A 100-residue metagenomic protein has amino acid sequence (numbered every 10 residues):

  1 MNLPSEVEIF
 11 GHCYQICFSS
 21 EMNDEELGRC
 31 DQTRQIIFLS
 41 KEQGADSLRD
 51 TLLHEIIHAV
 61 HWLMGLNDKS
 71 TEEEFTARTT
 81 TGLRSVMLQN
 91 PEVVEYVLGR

Functional and structural regions predicted by a protein language model:
M1-S47, L63-R100: Metalloprotease/metallohydrolase-associated module, dominated by Zn2+-dependent proteases
D50-W62: Active-site recognition of the HExxH zinc-binding catalytic motif
